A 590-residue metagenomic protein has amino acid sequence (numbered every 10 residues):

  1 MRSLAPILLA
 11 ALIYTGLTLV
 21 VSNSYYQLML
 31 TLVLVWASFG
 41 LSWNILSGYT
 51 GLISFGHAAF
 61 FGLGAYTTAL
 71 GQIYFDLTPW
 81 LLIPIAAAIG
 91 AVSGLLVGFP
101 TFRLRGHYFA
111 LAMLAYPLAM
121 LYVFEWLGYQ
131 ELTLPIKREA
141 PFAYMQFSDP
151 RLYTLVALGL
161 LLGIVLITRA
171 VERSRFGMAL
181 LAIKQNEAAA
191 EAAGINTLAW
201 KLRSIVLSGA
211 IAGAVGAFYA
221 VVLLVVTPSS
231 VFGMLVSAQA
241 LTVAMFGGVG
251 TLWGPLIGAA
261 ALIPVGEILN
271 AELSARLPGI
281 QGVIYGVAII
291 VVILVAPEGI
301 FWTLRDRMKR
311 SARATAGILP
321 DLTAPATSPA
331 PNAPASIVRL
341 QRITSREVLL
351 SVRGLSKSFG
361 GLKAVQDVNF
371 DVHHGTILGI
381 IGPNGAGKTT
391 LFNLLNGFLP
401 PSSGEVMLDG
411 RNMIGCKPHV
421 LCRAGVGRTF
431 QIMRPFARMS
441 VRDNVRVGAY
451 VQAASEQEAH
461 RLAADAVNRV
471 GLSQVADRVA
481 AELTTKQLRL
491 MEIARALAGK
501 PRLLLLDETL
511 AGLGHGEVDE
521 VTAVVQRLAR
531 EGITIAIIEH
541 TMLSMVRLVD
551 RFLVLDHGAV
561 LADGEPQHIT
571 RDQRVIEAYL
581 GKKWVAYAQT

Functional and structural regions predicted by a protein language model:
M1-P325: Transmembrane alpha-helices and adjacent helix-loop boundaries
Y14, V338-R339, G375: Short A/G/S/P-biased low-complexity tracts
S24, L30-L32, A87-I89, E131-T133 (+16 more regions): Intrinsically disordered, low-complexity segments enriched in polar/charged residues with Gly/Pro, especially when
H57, A87-A88, A157, F176 (+6 more regions): A generic secondary-structure micro-motif detector that highlights 1-2 residue hydrophobic/ambivalent hotspots embedded
G98, A271, S336-Q341, G354 (+2 more regions): General structural signal for alpha-helix termini and helix-helix connectors
R305-S356, W584-T590: ABC-family P-loop ATPase nucleotide-binding domain
T344-S351, L355-T590: Glycine-rich phosphate-binding loops of nucleotide-dependent enzymes
